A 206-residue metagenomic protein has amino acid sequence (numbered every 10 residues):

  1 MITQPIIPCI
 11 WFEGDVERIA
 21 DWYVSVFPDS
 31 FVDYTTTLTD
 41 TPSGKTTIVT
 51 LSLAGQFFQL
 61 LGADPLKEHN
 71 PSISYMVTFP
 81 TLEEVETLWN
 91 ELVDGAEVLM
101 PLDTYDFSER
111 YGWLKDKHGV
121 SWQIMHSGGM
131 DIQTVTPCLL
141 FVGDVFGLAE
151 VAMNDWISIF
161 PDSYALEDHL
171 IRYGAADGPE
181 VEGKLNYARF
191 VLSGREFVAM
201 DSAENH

Functional and structural regions predicted by a protein language model:
M1-Q59, P65, D177-E180, Y187: Hydrophobic, helix-prone linear segments
I2-Q4, D33, S52, L60-A63 (+5 more regions): Vicinal oxygen chelate
P8, Y75, V135-P137: Hydrophobic faces of well-ordered beta-strands that scaffold small-molecule active sites in alpha/beta enzyme cores
W11, M76-T78, L140: Short hydrophobic/aromatic beta-strand micro-patches that form the beta-sheet surface supporting nucleotide- or nucleic
W11-G14, V142-G147: Short, surface-exposed ligand-recognition loops at beta-strand->loop->(often short) alpha-helix junctions that present
D15, T81-L82: Helix N-cap motif at beta-to-alpha junctions
R18-P28, L148-F160: Amphipathic alpha-helical segments
P42-K45, H69, D106-R110: Short acidic/glycine-enriched loop/turn segments that link adjacent beta-strands
